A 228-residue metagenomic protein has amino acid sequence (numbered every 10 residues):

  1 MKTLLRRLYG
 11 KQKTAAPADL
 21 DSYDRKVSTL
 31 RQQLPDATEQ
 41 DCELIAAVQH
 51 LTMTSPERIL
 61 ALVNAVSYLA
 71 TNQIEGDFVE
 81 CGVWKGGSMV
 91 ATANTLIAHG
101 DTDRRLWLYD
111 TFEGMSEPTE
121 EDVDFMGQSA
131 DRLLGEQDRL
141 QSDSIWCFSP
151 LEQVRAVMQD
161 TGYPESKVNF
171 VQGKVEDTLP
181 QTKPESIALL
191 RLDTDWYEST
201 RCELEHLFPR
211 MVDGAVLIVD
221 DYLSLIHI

Functional and structural regions predicted by a protein language model:
M1-D41, I45-A46: Membrane-proximal basic amphipathic "stem/tether" segments
S28-I74: Class I SAM-dependent methyltransferase Rossmann-like catalytic core, especially the SAM/SAH-binding loop
P56-P150: SAM cofactor-binding core of SAM-dependent methyltransferases, primarily the Rossmann-like beta-alpha-beta module
A65-Y68, T95-A98, A156-D160, T178 (+1 more regions): A generic secondary-structure signal
T102-R104, Y163-N169: A short helix-to-beta-strand connector/capping loop
C147-Q159: Short alpha-helix
S166-S224: Active-site segment flanking the S-adenosylmethionine/decSAM binding pocket in AdoMet-dependent transferases
I226-I228: Conserved small/polar residues in nucleotide/adenosyl-binding loops
